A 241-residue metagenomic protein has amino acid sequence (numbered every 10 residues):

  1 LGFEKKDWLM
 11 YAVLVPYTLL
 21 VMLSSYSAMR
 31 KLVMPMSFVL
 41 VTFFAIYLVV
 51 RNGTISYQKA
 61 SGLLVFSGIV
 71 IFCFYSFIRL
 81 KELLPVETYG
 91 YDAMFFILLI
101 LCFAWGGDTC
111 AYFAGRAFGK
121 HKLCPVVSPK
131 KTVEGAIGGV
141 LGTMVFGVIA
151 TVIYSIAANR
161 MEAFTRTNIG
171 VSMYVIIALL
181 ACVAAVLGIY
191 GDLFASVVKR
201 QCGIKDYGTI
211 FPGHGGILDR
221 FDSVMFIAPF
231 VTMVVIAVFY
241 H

Functional and structural regions predicted by a protein language model:
L1, C102-K120, C124-P125, P129 (+2 more regions): Acidic (Asp/Glu-rich) catalytic motifs at the cytosolic membrane interface
L1-C182: Membrane-embedded alpha-helical bundles of polytopic integral membrane proteins
T143-M144, R220, I227, I236: Hydrophobic transmembrane alpha-helices of multi-pass small-molecule transporters
V152-I153, A157, M233-H241: Juxtamembrane boundary at the C-terminal end of a transmembrane helix
